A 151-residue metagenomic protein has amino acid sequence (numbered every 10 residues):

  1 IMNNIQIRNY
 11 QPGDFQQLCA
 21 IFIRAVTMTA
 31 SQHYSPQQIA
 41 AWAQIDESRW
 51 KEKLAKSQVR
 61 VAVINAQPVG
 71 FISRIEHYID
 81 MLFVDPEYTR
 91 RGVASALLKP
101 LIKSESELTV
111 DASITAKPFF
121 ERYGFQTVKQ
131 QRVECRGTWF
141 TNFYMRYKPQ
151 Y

Functional and structural regions predicted by a protein language model:
I5-A20: A short beta-loop-alpha structural element at the N-terminal edge of CoA-dependent acyl/N-acetyltransferase catalytic
C19, I23-S48: Conserved GNAT-fold acetyl-CoA-binding loop/helix
S57-G70: Conserved beta-hairpin
I75-E87: Conserved acetyl-CoA binding element of GNAT-fold acetyltransferases
V84, R90-K103: Conserved acetyl-CoA-binding loop-helix of GNAT-fold acetyltransferases
K103-T115: Conserved GNAT acetyl-CoA-binding A-motif
S113-P118, Q131-Y151: C-terminal "cap" of GNAT-fold acetyltransferases
E121-Q130: Conserved acetyl-CoA-binding loop of GNAT-fold acetyltransferases
